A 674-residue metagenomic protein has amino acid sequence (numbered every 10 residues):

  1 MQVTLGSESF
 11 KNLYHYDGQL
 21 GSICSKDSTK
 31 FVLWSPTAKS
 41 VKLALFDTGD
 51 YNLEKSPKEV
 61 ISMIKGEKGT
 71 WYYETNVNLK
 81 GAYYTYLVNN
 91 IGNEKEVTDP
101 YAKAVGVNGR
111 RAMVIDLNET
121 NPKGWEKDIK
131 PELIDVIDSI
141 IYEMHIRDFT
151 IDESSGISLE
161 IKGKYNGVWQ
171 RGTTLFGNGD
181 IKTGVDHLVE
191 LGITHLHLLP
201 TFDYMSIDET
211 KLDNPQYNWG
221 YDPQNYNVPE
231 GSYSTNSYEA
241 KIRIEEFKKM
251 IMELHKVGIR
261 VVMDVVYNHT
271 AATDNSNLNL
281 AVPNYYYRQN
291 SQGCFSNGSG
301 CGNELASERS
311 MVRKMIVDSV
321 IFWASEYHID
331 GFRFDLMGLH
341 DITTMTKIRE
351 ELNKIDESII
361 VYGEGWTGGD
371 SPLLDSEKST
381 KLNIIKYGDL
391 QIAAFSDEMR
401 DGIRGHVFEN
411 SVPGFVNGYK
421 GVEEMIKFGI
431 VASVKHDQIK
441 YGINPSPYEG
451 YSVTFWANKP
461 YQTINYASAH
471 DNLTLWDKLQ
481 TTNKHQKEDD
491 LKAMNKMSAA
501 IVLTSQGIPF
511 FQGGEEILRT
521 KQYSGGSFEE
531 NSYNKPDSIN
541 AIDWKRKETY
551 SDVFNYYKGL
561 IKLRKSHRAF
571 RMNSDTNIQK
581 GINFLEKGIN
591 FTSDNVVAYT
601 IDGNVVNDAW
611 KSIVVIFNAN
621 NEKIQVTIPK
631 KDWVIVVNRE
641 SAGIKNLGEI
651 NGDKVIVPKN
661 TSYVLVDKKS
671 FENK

Functional and structural regions predicted by a protein language model:
M1-S28, L53-P57, G66-Q170: The feature marks proteins involved in alpha-glucan
D27-K39, F584-T627: Carbohydrate-binding surface patches
L33, Y86, M144, L198 (+9 more regions): Conserved, mostly hydrophobic/aromatic
S35, K80-A82, G648-K674: C-terminal beta-strand-rich structural cap/linker in extracellular carbohydrate-active enzymes
F46, L491, I542, L560-K562 (+3 more regions): C-terminal accessory region downstream of the catalytic core in glycan-modifying enzymes
A112-I115, R349-E350, K354-G513, I517-L518 (+8 more regions): Conserved alpha/beta catalytic core and glycan-binding cleft of carbohydrate-active enzymes
R147-Y327, M337-D356, I360, S371-P372: Substrate-binding/active-site clefts of carbohydrate-active enzymes
E548-N577: Catalytic cores of secreted or luminal carbohydrate-active enzymes
